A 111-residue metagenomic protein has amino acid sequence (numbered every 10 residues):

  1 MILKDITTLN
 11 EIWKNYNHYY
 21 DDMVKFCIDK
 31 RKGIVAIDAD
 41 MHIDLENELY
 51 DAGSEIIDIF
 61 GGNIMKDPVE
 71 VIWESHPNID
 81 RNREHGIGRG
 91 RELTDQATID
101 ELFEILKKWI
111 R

Functional and structural regions predicted by a protein language model:
T7, D38, Y50-D51, F60 (+1 more regions): Generic, ordered loop/turn and secondary-structure boundary motif
T7-E48: Negatively charged, low-complexity tracts enriched in Asp/Glu with abundant Ser/Thr
L9-Y16, E84-D95: Short histidine-centered catalytic/ligand-binding loop motif
K25, I57, A97: Short, well-structured alpha-helical interface segments that form or flank functional binding sites
M41-E70: Amphipathic, interaction-prone secondary-structure segments
P68-E92: Intrinsically disordered, low-complexity regulatory segments enriched in Ser/Thr/Pro and charged residues
L93-R111: Well-ordered alpha/beta subsegment
